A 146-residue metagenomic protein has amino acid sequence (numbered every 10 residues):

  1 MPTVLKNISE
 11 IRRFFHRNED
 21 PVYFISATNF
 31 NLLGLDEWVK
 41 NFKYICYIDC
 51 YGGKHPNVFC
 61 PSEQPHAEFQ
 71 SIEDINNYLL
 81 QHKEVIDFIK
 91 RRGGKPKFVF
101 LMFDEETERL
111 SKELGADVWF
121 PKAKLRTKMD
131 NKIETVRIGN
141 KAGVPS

Functional and structural regions predicted by a protein language model:
M1-D130, E134: ATP-binding N-terminal substructure of ATP-dependent carboxylate-amine bond-forming enzymes
M129-K141, P145: Glycine-/Pro-rich loop/turn segments that contact NAD(P) or position catalytic residues in Rossmann-like domains
